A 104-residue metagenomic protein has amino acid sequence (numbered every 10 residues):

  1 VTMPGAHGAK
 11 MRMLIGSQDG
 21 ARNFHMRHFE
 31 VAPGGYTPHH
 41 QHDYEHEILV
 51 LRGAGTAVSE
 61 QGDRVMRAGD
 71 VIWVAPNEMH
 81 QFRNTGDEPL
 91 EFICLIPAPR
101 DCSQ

Functional and structural regions predicted by a protein language model:
V1-N23, S103-Q104: A short, N-terminal "cap"/entry segment at the start of jelly-roll beta-barrel domains of the cupin/DSBH fold
M11-R12, R27-H42, P76: Conserved short histidine dyad/triad with adjacent acidic residue
D19-R22, A32-G35, A54, A98-D101: Short, charged/polar surface micro-motifs in flexible loops or helix N-caps
H28, E47, W73, D87-S103: A short hydrophobic beta-strand segment most commonly corresponding to one strand of the jelly-roll/cupin
H28-A32, Q41-S59, L95: Short, conserved beta-strand element in jelly-roll/cupin
G35, D43-Y44, G62, E78-M79 (+2 more regions): A generic "binding-loop/recognition-motif" signal
P38-H39, A57-V58, V74, H80-D87: Short beta-strand His + acidic residue motifs that chelate non-heme Fe in jelly-roll/DSBH and cupin folds
Q61-P76: Short acidic-glycine-tyrosine-enriched beta hairpin
